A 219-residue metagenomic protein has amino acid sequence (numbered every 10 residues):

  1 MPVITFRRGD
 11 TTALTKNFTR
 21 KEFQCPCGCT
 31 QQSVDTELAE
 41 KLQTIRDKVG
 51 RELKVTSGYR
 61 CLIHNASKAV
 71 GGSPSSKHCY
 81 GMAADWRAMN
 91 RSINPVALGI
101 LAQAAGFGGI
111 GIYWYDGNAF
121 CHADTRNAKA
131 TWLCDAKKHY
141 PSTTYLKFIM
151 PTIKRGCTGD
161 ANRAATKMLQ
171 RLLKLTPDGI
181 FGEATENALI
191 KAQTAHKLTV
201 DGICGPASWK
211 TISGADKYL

Functional and structural regions predicted by a protein language model:
M1-K54: Active-site acidic/histidine clusters and adjacent loop/turn architecture that either coordinate catalytic ions
C25-D35, D85-M89, T152-D160, L175-P177 (+1 more regions): Second-shell loop/turn segments in exported
K48, T56-Y80: Active-site-adjacent substructure of cysteine-protease-like catalytic cores
G50-Y59, G108-Y115: Surface-exposed patches in mature extracellular/periplasmic domains of secreted proteins
S73-M82, A88-T152, A165: Catalytic cores and adjacent binding grooves of peptidoglycan-active enzymes
A136-G179, Y218-L219: Acidic, Ser/Thr/Pro/Gly-enriched interdomain connector segments
L189-A192: Conserved hydrophobic/aromatic packing and binding residues within compact polymer-binding modules
